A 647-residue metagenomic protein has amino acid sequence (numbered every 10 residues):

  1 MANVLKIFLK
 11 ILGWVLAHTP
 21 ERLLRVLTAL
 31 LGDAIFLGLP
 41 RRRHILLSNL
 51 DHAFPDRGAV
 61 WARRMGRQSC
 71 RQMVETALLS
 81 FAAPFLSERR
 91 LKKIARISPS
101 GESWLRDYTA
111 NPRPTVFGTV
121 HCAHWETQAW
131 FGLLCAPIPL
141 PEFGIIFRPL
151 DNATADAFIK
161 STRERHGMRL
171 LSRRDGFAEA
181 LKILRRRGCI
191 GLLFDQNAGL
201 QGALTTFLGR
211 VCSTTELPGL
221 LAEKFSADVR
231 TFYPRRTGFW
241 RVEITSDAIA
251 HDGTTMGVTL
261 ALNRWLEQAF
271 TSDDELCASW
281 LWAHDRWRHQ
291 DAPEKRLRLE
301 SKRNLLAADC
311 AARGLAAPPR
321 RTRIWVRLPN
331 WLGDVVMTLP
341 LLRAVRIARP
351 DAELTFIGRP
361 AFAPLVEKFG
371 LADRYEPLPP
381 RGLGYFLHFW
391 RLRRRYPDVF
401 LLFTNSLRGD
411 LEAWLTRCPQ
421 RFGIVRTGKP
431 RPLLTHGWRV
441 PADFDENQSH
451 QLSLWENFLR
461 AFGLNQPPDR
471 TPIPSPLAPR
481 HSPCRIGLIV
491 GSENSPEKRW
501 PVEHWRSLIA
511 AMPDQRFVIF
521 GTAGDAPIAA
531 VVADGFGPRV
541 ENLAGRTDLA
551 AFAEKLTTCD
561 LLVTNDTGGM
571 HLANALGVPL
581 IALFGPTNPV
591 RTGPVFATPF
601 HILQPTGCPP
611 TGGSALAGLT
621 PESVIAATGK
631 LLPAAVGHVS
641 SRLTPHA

Functional and structural regions predicted by a protein language model:
A2-T119, H124, D156-S161, G167 (+1 more regions): Membrane-anchoring hydrophobic helices of lipid-metabolizing enzymes
G38, R67, T109-A110, P114 (+4 more regions): Non-catalytic C-terminal accessory region of glycerolipid acyltransferases and related lyso-lipid remodeling enzymes
P40-R43, V60, C70, V74-T76 (+11 more regions): Catalytic machinery of carbohydrate-active enzymes, primarily nucleotide-sugar-dependent glycosyltransferases
R90-L91, S161-R169, A203-F207, Y375-E376 (+1 more regions): Short, basic, glycine/proline-bearing loop/turn elements
R113-R174, L200-A203, T355-I357: Catalytic core of membrane glycerolipid acyltransferases/transacylases, capturing the structured, soluble-facing
T115, F143, L170, I190 (+4 more regions): Hydrophobic beta-strand scaffold residues
T119, G191-L193, F400-F403: Periplasmic-binding protein-like
T119-C122, D195-Q196, D285-R286, G491 (+1 more regions): Short, well-ordered beta-to-alpha junction loops that form the rim of enzyme active sites and present histidine/acidic
